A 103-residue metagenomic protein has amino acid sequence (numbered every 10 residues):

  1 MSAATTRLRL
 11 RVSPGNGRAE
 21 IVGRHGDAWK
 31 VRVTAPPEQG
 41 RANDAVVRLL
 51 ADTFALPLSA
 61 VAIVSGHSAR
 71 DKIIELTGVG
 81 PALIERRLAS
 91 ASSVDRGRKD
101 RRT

Functional and structural regions predicted by a protein language model:
M1-R48, T53-L58, A62-T103: Contiguous, often N-terminal, cationic amphipathic patches that form binding interfaces
